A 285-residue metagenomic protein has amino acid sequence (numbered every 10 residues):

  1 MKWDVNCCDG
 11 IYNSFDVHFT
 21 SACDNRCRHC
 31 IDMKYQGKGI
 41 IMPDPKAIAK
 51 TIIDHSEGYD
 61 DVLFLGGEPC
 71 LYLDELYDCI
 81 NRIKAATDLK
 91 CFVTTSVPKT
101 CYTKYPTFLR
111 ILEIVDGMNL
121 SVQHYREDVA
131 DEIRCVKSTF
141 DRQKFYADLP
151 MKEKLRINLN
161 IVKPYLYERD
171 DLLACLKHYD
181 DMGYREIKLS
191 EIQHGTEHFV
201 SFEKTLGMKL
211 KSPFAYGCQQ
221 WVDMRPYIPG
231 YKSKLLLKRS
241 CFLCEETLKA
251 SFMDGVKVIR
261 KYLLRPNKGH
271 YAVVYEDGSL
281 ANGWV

Functional and structural regions predicted by a protein language model:
M1-A47: Canonical Radical SAM [4Fe-4S] cluster-binding loop centered on the CxxxCxxC motif and its immediate flanking residues
Y12, C27, Y59, V115 (+2 more regions): Short, well-ordered alpha-helix to beta-strand connector turns
S14, D32-P43, G58-Y72, A86-T103 (+3 more regions): Core AdoMet radical
G39-I40, D131-E132, S138-F140, K154-K268 (+3 more regions): Radical SAM enzyme [4Fe-4S]-AdoMet core and its adjacent flexible, acidic and glycine-rich loops/tails across
P45-I48, L76, T139-Q143, E168-L172: Aromatic/hydrophobic pocket-lining residues that form the small-molecule binding cavity in soluble enzyme cores
D54-S56, F108-V115, F145-K152, Y179-D181: Acidic (Asp/Glu)-rich catalytic clusters
D74-I80, C101-I111, Y167-L176: Distinct, well-ordered alpha-helical segments
Y77-T87, Y146-E153: Surface-exposed amphipathic alpha-helices with a cationic face
